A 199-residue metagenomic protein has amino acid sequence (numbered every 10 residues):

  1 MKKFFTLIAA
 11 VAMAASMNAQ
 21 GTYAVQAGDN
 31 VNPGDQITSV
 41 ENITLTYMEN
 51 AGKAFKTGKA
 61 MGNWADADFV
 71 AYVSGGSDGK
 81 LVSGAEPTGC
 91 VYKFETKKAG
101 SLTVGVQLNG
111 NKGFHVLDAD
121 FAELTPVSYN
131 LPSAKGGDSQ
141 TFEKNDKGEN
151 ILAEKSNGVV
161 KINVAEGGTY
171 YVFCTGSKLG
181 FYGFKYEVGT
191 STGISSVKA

Functional and structural regions predicted by a protein language model:
M1-G21: Bacterial Sec-dependent N-terminal signal peptides
Q20-E86: N-terminal targeting leaders for non-cytosolic proteins
A65-K98, N109-G113, S156-K161, L179-G183: Short beta-strands within extracellular/lumenal beta-sheet-rich domains
E95-T103, G167-T169: Extended extracellular/luminal ectodomain segments enriched in beta-structured repeat modules
N111-N130: Short, surface-exposed beta-strand/strand-loop-strand elements in extracellular ectodomains
L152, Y171-G180: Short beta-strand-plus-loop segments that form exposed binding edges in beta-rich domains
G176-S191: Exposed low-complexity, polar/acidic, P/S/T/G-rich flexible segments that act as propeptides, protease-susceptible
G189-A199: Residue-level detector of functionally pivotal "anchor" positions at catalytic/ligand-binding pockets or at interdomain
